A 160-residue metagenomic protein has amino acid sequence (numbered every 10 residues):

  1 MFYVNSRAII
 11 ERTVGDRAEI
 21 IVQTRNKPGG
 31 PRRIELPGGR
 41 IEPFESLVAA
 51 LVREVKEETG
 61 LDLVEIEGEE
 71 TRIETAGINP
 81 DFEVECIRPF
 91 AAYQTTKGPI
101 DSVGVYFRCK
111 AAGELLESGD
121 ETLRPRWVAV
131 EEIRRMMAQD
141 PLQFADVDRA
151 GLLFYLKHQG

Functional and structural regions predicted by a protein language model:
M1-E35, L63-V64: N-terminal strand-loop-strand
M1-Y3, G98-D101: A short catalytic or substrate-binding loop motif that flags glycine-/basic-rich loops and adjacent residues that bind
V14, N26-K27, R72-T75, G113: Short, flexible active-site-adjacent loop segments at beta-strand->alpha-helix junctions, enriched in small/polar
R25, G38, V130: Active-site donor-binding loop signature of nucleotide-sugar glycosyltransferases
N26-K27, N79-V84: Short, flexible, mixed-charge acidic loops at enzyme active sites
G29-I34, G77, R88-A91, P99-G160: Nudix hydrolase/Nudix homology domain
L36-D81: The catalytic Nudix box helix
